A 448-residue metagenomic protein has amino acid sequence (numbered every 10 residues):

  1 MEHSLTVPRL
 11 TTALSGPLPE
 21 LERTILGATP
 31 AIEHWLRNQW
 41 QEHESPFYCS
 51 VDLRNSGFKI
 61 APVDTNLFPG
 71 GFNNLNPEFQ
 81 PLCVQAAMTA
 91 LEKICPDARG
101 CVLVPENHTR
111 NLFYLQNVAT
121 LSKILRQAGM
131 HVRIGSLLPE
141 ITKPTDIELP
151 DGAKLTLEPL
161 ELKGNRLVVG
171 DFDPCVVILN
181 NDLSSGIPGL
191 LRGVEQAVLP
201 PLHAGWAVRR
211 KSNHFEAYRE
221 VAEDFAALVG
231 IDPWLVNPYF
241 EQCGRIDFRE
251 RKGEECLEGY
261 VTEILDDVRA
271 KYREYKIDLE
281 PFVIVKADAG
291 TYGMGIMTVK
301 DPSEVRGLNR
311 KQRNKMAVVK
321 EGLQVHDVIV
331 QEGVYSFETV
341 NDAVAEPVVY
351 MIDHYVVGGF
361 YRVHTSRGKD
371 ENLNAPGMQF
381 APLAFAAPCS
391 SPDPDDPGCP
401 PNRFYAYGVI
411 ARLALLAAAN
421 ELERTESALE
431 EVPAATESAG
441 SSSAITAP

Functional and structural regions predicted by a protein language model:
M1-P448: Preference for protein termini
